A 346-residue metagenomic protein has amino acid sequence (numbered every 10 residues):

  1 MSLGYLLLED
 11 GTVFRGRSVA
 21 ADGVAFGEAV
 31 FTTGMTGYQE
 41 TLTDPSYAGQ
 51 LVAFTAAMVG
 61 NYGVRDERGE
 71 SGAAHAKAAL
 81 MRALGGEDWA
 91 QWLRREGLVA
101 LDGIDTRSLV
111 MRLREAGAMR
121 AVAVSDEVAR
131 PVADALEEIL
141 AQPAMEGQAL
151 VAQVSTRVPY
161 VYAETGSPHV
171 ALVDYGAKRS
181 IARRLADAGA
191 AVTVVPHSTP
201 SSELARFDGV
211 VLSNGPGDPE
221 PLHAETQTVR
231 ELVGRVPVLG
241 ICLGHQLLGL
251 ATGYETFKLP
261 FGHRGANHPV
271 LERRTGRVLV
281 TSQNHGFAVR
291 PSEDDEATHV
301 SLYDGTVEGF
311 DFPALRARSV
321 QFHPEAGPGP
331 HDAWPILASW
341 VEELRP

Functional and structural regions predicted by a protein language model:
M1-A182, A190, V195-P196, E342-P346: RNA-binding accessory domains that recognize and position tRNA/RNA substrates
Y5-L6, P269-L271, G309: Residue-level detector of beta-strand face positions
S18-V19, A57, N284, F312 (+1 more regions): Residue-level structural signal for beta-strand termini and adjacent loop
D105, C242, H285, H323: Active-site glycine-centered loops adjacent to acidic/histidine catalytic or metal-binding residues that shape
H169, Y175-G240, L247: Phosphate-binding active sites in nucleotide-utilizing proteins
H169-D174, V280-S282, R318-F322: Active-site-proximal beta-strand elements of phosphoester/diester hydrolases
N214-Q283, A317, G329-L344: Cysteine-nucleophile active-site neighborhood
G276-L315: Catalytic beta-strand/loop cores that center a nucleophilic Ser/Cys/Thr and support acyl-enzyme chemistry
